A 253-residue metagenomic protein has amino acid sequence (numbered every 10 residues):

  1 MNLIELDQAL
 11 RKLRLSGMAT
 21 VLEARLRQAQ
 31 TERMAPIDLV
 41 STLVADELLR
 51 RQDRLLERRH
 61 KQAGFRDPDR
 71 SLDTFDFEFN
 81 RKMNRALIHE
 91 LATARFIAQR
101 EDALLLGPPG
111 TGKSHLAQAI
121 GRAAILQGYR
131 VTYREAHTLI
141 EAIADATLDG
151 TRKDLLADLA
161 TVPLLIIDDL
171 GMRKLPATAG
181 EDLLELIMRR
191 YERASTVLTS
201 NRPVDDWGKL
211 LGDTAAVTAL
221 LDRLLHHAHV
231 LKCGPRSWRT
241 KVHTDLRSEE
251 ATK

Functional and structural regions predicted by a protein language model:
I4, Q8-R11, T20-A24, S41-T42 (+8 more regions): Solvent-exposed alpha-helical segments within well-ordered globular domains of core cellular machineries
D7, S16-P68: Interdomain "pre-motor" coupling segment immediately N-terminal to P-loop NTPase/helicase cores
K12-L15, A29-I37, Q62-F65, F77-R81 (+4 more regions): Conserved phosphate/pyrophosphate-binding and hydrolysis machinery centered on Walker-type P-loop NTPases, extending
R70-A94: N-terminal pre-Walker A segment at the start of P-loop NTPase domains
R85-T161: Conserved P-loop
R130-R134, T138-T161, L170-K253: Replace "adjacent to P-loop NTPase cores in ATP/GTP-dependent enzymes" with "adjacent to NTP-binding cores
L164: Walker B motif beta-strand of ABC-family P-loop ATPases
